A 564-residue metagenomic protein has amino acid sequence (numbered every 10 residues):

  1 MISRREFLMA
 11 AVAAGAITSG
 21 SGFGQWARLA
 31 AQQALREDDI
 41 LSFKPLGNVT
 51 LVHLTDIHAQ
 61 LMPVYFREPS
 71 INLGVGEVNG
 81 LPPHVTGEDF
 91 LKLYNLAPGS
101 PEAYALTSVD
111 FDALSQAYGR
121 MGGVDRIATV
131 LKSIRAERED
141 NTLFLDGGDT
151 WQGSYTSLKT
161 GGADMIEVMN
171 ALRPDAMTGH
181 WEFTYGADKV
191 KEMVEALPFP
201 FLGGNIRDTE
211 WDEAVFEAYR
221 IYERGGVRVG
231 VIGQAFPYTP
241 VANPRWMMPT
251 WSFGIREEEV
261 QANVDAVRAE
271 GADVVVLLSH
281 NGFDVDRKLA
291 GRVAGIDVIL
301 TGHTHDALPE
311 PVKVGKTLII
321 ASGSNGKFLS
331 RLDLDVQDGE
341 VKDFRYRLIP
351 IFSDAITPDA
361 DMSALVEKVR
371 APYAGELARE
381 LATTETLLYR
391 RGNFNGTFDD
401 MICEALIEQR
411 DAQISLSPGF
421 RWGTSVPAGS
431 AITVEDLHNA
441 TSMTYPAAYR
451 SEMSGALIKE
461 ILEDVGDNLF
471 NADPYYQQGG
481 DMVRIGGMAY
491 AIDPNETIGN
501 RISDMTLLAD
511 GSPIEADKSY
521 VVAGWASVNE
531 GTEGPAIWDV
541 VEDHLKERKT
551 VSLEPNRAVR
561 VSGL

Functional and structural regions predicted by a protein language model:
M1-I2, A13: Secretory targeting signals
R4-E6: Bacterial N-terminal signal peptides that target proteins for export
L8-R331, V336, G396-C403, L416 (+1 more regions): N-terminal catalytic scaffold of extracellular/periplasmic and nuclease hydrolases that process anionic headgroups
D38-R120, V124-V130, A136-E137, M248 (+2 more regions): Catalytic centers of hydrolytic enzymes
